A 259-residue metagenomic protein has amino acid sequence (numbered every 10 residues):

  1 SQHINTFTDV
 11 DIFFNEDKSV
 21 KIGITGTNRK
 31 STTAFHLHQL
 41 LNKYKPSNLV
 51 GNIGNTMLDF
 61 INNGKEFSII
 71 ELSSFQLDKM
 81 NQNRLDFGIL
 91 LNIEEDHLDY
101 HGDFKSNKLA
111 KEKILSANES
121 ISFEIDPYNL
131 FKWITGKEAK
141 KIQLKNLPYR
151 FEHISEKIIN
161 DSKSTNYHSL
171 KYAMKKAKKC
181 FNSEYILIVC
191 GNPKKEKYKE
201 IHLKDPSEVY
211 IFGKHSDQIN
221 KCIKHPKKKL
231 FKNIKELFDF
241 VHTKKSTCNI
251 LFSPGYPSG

Functional and structural regions predicted by a protein language model:
S1-G23, I234-K244: Short, basic phosphate-binding NTP loop
T8-I53: Walker A (P-loop) phosphate-binding motif
I24, N52, L91, N107 (+4 more regions): Residue-level signal for inorganic ion chemistry
R29, S74-Q76, E95-D96, T165 (+3 more regions): Short glycine-rich anion-binding loops that position phosphate/pyrophosphate groups of nucleotides and phosphorylated
S47, D126-E208: Nucleotide phosphate-binding/pyrophosphate-handling subdomain across enzymes that bind or process nucleotide phosphates
G64-I125: Flexible active-site lid/hinge loop adjacent to a nucleotide/diphosphate and Mg2+-phosphate binding pocket
E71, L90-N92, G136, E184 (+2 more regions): Short beta-strands and strand-loop turn motifs
P193-N249: C-terminal helical cap/extension that packs against the catalytic core of soluble nucleotide-cofactor enzymes
